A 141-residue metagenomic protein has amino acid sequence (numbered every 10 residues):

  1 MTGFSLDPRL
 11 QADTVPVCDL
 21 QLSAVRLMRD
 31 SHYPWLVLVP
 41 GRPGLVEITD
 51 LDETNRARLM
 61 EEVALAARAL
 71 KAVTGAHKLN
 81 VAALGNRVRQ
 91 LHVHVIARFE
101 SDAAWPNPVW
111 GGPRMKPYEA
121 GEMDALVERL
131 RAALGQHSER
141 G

Functional and structural regions predicted by a protein language model:
M1-G141: HIT superfamily nucleotide-processing domains
